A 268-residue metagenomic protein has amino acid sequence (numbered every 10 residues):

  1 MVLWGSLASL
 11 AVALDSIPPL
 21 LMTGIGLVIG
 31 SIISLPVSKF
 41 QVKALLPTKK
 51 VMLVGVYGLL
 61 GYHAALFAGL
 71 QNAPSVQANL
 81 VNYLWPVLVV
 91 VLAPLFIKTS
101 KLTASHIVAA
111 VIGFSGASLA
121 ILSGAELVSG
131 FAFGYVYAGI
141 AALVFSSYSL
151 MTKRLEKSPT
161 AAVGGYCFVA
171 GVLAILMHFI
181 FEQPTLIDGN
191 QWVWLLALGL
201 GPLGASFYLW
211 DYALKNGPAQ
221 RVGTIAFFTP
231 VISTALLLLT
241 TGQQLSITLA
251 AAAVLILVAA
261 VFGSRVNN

Functional and structural regions predicted by a protein language model:
M1-G24, V56, A64, A110-V111 (+5 more regions): Glycine-/small-residue-enriched transmembrane alpha-helix faces in small-molecule transporters and effluxers
L3-S6, S38-N82, G113-L119, G199-G217: Specific transmembrane alpha-helical segments of multi-pass solute transporters/efflux pumps, especially DMT/EamA
L14, M22, G69, L95-K98 (+5 more regions): Hydrophobic/aromatic residues within transmembrane alpha-helices of multi-pass small-molecule transporters
S16-G61, P86-L92, L143-Y148, G164-F181 (+1 more regions): Transmembrane alpha-helices of multi-pass small-molecule transport proteins
L21-I32, F67-S100, A141, A219-L238: Specific alpha-helical transmembrane segments that line the substrate/conduction pathway and gating interfaces
I25, A78-L84, M151-G171, L200-L239: Helix-helix packing/entry segments at the starts of transmembrane helices
I29, S34, V91-L92, L102-S123 (+5 more regions): Hydrophobic transmembrane alpha-helices of multi-pass small-molecule transport proteins
L45-K50, N79-N82, K98-L119, V128-Y135 (+2 more regions): Loop-to-transmembrane alpha-helix entry segments
